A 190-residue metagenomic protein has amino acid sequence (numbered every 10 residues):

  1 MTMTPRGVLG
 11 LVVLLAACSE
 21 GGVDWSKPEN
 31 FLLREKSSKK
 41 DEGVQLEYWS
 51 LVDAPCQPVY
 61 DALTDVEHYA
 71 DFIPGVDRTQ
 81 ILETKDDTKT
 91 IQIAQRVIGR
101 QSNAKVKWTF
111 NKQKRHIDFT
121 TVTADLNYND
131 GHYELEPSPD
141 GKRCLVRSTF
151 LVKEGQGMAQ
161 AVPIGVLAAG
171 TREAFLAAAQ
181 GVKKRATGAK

Functional and structural regions predicted by a protein language model:
M1-V8: Bacterial N-terminal signal peptides that target proteins for export
C18-T84: Hydrophobic ligand-binding cavity/cleft-lining segments
K39-G43, L51, A70, Q80-N127 (+1 more regions): Glycine-rich portal/gate segments that line the openings of hydrophobic small-molecule binding cavities
S50-L63, E67, D125, A161 (+2 more regions): Soluble non-cytosolic domains of exported or imported proteins
Q57, D61, D140, Q180 (+1 more regions): Replace "anionic and nucleotidyl ligands
V59-Y60, Y69, V146-S148, V182: Hydrophobic pocket/interface hotspot
T121-R172: Beta-strand/loop substructures that line and gate deep hydrophobic ligand-binding cavities in soluble
